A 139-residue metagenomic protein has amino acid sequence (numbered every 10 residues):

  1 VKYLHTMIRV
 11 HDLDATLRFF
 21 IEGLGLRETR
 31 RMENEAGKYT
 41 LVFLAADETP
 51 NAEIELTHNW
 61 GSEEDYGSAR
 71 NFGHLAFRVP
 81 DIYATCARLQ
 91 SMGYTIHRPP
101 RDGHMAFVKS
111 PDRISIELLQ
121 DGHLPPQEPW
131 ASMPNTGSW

Functional and structural regions predicted by a protein language model:
K2-H11, T40-E48, E64-R88, H104-S110 (+1 more regions): Vicinal oxygen chelate
M7-N51, S91: Core segments of cupin and vicinal oxygen chelate
L17, D65-G67, L124-P129: Generic domain-boundary/flexible-linker signal
T29-M32, F43, F77, Y83-W139: Vicinal oxygen chelate
R30, S62-E64: Short, P/G- and charge-enriched loop/turn segments at secondary-structure junctions
T49-P50, W60-S62, L124: Active-site/binding-pocket entry motifs
